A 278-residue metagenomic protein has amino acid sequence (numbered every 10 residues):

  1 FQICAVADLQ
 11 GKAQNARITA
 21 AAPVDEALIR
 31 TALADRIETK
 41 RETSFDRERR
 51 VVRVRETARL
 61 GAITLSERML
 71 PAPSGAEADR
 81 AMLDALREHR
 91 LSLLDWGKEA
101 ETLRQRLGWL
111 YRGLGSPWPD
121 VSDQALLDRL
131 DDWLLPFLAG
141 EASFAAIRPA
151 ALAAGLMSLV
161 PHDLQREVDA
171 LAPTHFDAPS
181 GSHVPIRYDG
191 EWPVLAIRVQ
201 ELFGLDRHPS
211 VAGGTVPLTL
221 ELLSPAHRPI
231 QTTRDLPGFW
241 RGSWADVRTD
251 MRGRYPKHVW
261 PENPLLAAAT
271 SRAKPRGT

Functional and structural regions predicted by a protein language model:
F1-H175, G213-T278: Acidic, serine/threonine- and proline-rich low-complexity intrinsically disordered segments
L152-G204: Flexible, glycine/threonine-enriched loop-and-boundary segments that flank and lead into catalytic domains of large
D206-V211: Long C-terminal interaction/binding lobes of large macromolecular proteins
